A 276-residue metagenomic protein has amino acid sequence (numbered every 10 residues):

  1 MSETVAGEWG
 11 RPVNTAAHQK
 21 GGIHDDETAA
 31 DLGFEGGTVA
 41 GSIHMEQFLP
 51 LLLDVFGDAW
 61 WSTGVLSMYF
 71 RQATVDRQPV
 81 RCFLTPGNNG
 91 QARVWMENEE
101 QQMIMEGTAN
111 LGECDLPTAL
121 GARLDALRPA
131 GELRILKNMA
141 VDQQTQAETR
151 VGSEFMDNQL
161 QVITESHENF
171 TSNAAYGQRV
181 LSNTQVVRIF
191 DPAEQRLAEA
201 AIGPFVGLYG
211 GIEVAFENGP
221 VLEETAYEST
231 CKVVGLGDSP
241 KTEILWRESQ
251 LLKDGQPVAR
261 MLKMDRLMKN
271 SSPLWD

Functional and structural regions predicted by a protein language model:
M1-T63, L116-G211, S272-D276: Hot-dog-fold acyl-thioester-processing enzymes
M1-V13, V75-A140, N218-D276: HotDog/MaoC-like acyl-thioester-processing domains
D58-T74: An N-terminal domain-cap segment
V65-F70, G211-N218: Short structured motifs
